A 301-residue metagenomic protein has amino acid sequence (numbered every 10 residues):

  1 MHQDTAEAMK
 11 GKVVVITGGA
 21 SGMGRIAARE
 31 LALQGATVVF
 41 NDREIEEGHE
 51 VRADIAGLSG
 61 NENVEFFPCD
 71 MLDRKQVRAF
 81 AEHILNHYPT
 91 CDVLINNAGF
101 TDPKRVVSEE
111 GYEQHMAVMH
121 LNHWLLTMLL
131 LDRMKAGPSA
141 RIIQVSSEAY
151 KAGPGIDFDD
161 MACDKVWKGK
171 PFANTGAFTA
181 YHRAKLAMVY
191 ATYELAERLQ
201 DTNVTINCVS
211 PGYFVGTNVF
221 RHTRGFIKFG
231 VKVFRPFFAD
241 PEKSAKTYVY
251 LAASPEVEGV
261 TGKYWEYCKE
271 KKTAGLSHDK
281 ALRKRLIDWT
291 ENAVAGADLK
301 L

Functional and structural regions predicted by a protein language model:
M1, K271-A274: Short, contiguous pre-domain boundary segments
M1-F220, A297-L301: Rossmann-fold NAD(P)H-dependent dehydrogenase/reductase core
A184, K232-K272, K280-D288, A293: C-terminal helical subdomain
T223-R224: Mobile gating loops/cap/lid regions near enzyme active sites that modulate substrate access
